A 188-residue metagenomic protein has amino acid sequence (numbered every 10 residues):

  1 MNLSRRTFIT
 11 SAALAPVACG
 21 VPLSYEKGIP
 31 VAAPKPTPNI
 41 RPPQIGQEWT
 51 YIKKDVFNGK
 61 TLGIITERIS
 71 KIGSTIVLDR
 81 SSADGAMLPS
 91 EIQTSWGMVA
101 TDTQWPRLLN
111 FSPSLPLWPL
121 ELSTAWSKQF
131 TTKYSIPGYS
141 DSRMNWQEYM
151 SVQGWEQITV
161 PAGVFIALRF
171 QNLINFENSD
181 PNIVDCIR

Functional and structural regions predicted by a protein language model:
T7-E26: N-terminal export signals
L23-P36: Short, low-complexity, disordered segments immediately C-terminal to signal peptides in bacterial exported proteins
P34-V160, V164-A167, I174-D185: Conserved functional acidic sites
